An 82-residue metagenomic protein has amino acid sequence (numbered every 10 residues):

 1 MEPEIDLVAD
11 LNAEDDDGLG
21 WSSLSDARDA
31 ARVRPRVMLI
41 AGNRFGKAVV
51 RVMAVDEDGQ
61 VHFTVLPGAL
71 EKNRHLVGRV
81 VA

Functional and structural regions predicted by a protein language model:
M1-S23: Short, basic/aromatic beta-hairpin or loop at an interaction surface
E2-P3, D56-A82: Glycine- and charge-enriched low-complexity intrinsically disordered segments
L11-A13, F45, P67: A broadly conserved detector of short glycine/acidic/proline-rich loop/turn motifs that flank catalytic sites and bind
A27-D29: Short, conserved secondary-structure segments in the cores of folded domains
A31-R34: Short, well-ordered loop/turn sites that connect or cap secondary structure elements
R36-R44: Short conserved beta-strand and strand-loop elements enriched in small hydrophobics with frequent Asp/Gly
G46-E57: Short beta-strand-centered aromatic/proline hotspots
